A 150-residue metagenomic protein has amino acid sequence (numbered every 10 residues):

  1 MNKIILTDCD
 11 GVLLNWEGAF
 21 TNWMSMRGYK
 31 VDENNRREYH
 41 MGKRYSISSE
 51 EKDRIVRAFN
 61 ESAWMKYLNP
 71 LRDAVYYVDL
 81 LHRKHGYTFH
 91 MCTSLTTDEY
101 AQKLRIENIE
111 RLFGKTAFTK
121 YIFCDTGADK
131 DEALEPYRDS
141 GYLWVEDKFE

Functional and structural regions predicted by a protein language model:
M1-R54: Active-site neighborhood of HAD-like aspartate-dependent phosphohydrolases
K3, T119, G141-L143: Conserved acidic residues
D8, C92-S94, V145: Short hydrophobic segments within beta-strands
G11-L13, A19-F20, S94-E99, G127-D129 (+1 more regions): Short, solvent-exposed loop/turn segments at secondary-structure junctions
K30-V31, Y39-D79, H85: Metal-dependent phosphoesterase signature
N35, H90-T97, I106, L112-E132: A short, structured active-site edge motif that brings together acidic residues
M65-P70, A74-R105, I109: Substrate-recognition element of Asp-dependent hydrolases with the DxDx(T/V) motif
F123-E150: Conserved Lys-Pro-Asp/Glu-containing loop-to-beta segment of HAD-superfamily phosphomonoesterases, centered on
